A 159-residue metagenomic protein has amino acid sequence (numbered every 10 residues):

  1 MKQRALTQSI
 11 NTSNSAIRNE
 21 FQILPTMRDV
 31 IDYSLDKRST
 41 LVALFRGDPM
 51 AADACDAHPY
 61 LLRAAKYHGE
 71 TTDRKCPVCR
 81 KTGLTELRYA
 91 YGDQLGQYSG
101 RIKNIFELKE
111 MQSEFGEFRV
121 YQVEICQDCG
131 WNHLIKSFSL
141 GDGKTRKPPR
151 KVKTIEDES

Functional and structural regions predicted by a protein language model:
K2-P59: N-terminal alpha-helical interaction blocks
E20-R28, K136-S159: C-terminal/domain-terminus segments
A51-K66, N104-Q112: Short Cys/His-rich Zn2+-coordinating modules
Y60-D73, E86, E114-R119: Short, flexible, mixed-charge glycine/proline-rich loop motifs that serve as phosphate/nucleic-acid-contacting
C76-C79, C126-C129: Short cysteine-rich clusters marking metal-coordination/redox-active sites
T82-E86, N132-F138: Short, non-ligating residues that shape and space the ligands of small metal-coordination modules and catalytic
A90-G100, G141-P149: Short cysteine/histidine-rich metal-coordination sites, predominantly Zn2+-binding motifs
I105-V120, N132-K136: Short metal-binding segments enriched for Cys and/or His
